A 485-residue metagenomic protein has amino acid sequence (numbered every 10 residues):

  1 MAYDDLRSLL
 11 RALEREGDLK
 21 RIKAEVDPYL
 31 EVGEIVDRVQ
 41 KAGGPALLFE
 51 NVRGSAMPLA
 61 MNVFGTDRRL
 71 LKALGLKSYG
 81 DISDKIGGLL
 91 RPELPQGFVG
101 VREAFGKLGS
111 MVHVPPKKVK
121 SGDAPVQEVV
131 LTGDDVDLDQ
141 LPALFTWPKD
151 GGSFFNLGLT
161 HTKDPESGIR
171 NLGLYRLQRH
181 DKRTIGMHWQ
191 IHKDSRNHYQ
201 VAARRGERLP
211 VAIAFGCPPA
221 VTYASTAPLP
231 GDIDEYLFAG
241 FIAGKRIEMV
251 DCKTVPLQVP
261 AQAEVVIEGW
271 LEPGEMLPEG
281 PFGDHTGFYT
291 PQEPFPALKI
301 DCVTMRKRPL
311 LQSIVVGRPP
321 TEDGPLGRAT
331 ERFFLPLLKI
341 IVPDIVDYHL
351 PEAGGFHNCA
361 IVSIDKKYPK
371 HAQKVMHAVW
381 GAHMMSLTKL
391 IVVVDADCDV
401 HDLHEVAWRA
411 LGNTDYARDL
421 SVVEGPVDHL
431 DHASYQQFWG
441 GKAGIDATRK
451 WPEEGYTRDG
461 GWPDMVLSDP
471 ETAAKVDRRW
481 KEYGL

Functional and structural regions predicted by a protein language model:
M1-F282, G287-A297, D301-L485: Extended, highly charged
